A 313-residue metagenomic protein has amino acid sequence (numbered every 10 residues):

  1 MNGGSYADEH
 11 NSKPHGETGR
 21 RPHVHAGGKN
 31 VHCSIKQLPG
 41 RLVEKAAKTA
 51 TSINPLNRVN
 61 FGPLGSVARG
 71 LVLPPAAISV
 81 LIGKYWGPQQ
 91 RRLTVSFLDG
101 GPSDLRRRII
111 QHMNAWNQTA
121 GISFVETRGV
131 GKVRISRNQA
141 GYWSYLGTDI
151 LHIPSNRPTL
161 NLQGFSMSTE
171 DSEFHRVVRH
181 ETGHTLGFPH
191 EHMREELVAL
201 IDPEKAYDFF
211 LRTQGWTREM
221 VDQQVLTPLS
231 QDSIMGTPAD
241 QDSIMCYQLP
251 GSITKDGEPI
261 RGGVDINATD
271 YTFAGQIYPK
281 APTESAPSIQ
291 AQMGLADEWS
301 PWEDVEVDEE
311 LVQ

Functional and structural regions predicted by a protein language model:
M1-Q118, S230-D240, G275-P287, G294-Q313: Disordered inhibitory propeptide/activation segment of secreted metzincin zinc metalloprotease zymogens, centered on
G28-K29, V130, G257: Intrinsic-disorder/low-complexity loop/linker signature
P88, L98-P238, I244: Metzincin-family zinc-dependent endopeptidase catalytic domain
Q163-F165, T169, V198-Q313: Metalloprotease/metallohydrolase-associated module, dominated by Zn2+-dependent proteases
